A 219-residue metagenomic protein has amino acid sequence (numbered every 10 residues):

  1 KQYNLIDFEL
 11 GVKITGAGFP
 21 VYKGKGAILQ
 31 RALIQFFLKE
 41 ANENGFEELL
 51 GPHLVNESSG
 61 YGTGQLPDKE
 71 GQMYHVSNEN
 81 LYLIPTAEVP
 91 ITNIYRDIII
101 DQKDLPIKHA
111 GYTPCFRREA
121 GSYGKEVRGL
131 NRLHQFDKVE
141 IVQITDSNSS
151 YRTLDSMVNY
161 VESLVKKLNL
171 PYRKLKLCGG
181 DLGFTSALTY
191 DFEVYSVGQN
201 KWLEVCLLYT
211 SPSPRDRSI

Functional and structural regions predicted by a protein language model:
Q2-S122: Active-site loop/lid in soluble adenylation, ligation, and acyl-transfer enzymes
A17-A27, V142-L154: Short histidine-centered catalytic/ligand-binding loop motif
L50-G71, P171-E193: Beta-rich nucleic-acid/ligand-interaction surfaces
G129-Q135: Short glycine/proline-enriched loop/turn "hinge" motifs that connect secondary-structure elements and lie
S149-Y172: Long, well-ordered alpha-helical scaffolding segments within enzyme catalytic domains, especially pronounced
L188-V205: Hydrophobic/aromatic-rich core segments of domains that either
Y209-D216: Conserved small/polar residues in nucleotide/adenosyl-binding loops
